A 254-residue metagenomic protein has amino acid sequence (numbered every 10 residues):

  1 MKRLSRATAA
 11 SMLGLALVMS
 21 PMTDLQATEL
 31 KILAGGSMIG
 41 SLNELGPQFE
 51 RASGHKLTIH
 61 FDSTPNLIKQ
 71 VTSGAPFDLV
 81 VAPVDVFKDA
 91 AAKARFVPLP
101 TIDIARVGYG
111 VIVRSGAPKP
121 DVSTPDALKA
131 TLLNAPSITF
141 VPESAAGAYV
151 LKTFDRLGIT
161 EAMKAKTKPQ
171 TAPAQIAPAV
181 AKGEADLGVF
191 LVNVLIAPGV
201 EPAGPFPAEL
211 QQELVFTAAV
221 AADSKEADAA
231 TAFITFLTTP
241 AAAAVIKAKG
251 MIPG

Functional and structural regions predicted by a protein language model:
M1-L4: N-terminal secretory signal peptides that target proteins for export/translocation
R6-A9, A34: Sequence-pattern detector for short linear motifs and compositional/periodic biases rather than a specific fold
A9-P21: Bacterial N-terminal signal peptides
L25-A75, V81-K93, V97-P98, I102-V107 (+1 more regions): Exported/periplasmic ABC-transporter solute-binding proteins
